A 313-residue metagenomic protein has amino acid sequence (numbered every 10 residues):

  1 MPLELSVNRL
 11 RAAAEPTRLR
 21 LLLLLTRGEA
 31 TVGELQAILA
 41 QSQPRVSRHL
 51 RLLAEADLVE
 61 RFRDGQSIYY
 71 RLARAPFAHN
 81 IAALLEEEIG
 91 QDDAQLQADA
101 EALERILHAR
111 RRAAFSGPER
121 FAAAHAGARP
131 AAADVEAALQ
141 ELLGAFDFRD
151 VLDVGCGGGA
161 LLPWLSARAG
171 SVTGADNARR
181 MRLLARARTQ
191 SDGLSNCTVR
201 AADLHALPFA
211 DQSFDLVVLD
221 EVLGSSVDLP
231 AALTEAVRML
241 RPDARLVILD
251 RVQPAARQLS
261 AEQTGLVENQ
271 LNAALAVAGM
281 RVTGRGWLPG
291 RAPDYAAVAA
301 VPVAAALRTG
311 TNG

Functional and structural regions predicted by a protein language model:
E4-S42, I68-A75: N-terminal helix-turn-helix DNA-binding core of bacterial DNA-binding proteins
H79-A124: Amphipathic alpha-helical dimerization/coiled-coil segments that flank or bridge DNA-binding/regulatory modules
P130-R149: Conserved alpha-helix/loop element of class I SAM-dependent methyltransferases that forms part of the SAM/SAH-binding
A160-A206: Class I SAM-dependent methyltransferase SAM/SAH-binding core
H205-L216: A short acidic, Gly/Pro-enriched loop at the edge of an enzyme's catalytic core that lines a small-molecule cofactor
L216-D228: A short SAM/SAH-binding and catalytic strip from SAM-dependent methyltransferases
P230-P242: A short glycine-rich, Lys/Arg-flanked "PGG" loop and its adjoining helix->strand segment in the class I
R245-A297: C-terminal alpha-helical "lid/dimerization" subdomain adjacent to the S-adenosyl-L-methionine
